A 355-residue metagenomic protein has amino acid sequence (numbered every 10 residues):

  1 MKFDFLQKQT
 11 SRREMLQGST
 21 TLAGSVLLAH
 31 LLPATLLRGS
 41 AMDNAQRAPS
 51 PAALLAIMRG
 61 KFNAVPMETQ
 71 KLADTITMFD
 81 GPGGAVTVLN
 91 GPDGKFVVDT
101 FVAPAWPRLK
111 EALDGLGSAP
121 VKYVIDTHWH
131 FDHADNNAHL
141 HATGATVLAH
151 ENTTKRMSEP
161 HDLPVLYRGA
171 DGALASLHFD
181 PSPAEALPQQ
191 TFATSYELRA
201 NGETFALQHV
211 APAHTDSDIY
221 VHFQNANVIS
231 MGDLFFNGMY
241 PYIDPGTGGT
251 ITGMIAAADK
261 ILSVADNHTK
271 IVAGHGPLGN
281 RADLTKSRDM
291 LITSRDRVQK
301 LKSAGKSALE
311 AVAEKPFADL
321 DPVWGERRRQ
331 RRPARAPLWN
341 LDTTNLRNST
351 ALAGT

Functional and structural regions predicted by a protein language model:
M1-E14, T21, A29, L37-R38: N-terminal secretory signal peptides
F3, E14-T21, A308-T355: C-terminal regulatory/interaction regions
H30-L72: C-terminal segment of N-terminal export signals and the immediately downstream linker at the start of the mature
E68-L113, I219-F223, N227-G232: Conserved beta-strand hairpin/beta-sheet module of binuclear metal-dependent hydrolase folds, prominently
T69, P92-D93, P104-L148: Active-site metal-binding motif and surrounding structural segment of the metallo-beta-lactamase
K71, T154-V210, D216, N225 (+1 more regions): Metallo-beta-lactamase
T75, L89, D99, H128 (+9 more regions): Divalent metal-coordination and catalytic microenvironments
G94-K95, V102-P104, E197, T204 (+2 more regions): Metallo-beta-lactamase
